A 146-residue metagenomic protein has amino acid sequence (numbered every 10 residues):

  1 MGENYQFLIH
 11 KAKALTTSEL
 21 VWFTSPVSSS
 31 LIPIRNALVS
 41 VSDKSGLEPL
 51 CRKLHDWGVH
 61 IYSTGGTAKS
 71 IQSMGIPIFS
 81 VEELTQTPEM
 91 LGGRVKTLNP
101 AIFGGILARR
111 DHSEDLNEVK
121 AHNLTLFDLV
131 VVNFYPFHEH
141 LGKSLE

Functional and structural regions predicted by a protein language model:
Y5-Q6, H10: Low-complexity, intrinsically disordered or signal/transmembrane-proximal segments
A12, E19-S63, T67-F79, E83: N-terminal glycine-/serine-/threonine-rich phosphate-binding loop
G66-G142: Glycine-rich nucleotide/cofactor/substrate-binding loop typically near the N-terminus or early in the first domain
